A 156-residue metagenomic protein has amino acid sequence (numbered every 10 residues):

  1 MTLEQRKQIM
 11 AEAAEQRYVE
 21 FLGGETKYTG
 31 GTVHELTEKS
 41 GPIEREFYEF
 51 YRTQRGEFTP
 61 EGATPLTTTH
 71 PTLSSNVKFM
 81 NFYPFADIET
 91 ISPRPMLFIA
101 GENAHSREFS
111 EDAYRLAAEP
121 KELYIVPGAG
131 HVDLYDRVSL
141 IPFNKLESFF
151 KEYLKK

Functional and structural regions predicted by a protein language model:
M1-Q54: Alpha/beta-hydrolase-fold enzymes
R55-S74: Flexible internal linker/loop segments at domain or repeat junctions
H70-I88, H105: Active-site nucleophile elbow and catalytic-triad environment of alpha/beta-hydrolase enzymes
I91-S92, L97-A100: Short beta-strand/loop motif that positions the catalytic acidic residue of the alpha/beta-hydrolase fold
G101-A104, G128-G130: Acidic beta-to-alpha connecting loop that harbors the catalytic carboxylate
N103-K121: Conserved loop-alpha-helix segment in the C-terminal half of the alpha/beta-hydrolase fold that carries the catalytic
L123-I125: Conserved beta-strand scaffold positions in the cores of enzyme catalytic domains, especially in NTP/NDP-utilizing
P127-K156: Catalytic active-site module of serine/aspartate enzymes centered on a nucleophile-bearing elbow/loop
